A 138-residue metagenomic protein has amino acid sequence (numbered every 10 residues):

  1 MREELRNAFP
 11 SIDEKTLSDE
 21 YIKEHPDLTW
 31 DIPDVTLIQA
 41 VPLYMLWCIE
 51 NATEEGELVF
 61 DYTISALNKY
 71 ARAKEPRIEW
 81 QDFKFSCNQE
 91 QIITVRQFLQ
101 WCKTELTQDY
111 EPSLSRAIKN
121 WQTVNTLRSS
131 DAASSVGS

Functional and structural regions predicted by a protein language model:
M1-E90, A132, G137: Alpha-helical solenoid scaffolds in large eukaryotic transport, assembly, and signaling factors
R72-G137: Helix-rich interaction surfaces within compact, conserved domain-sized segments that mediate assembly or partner
